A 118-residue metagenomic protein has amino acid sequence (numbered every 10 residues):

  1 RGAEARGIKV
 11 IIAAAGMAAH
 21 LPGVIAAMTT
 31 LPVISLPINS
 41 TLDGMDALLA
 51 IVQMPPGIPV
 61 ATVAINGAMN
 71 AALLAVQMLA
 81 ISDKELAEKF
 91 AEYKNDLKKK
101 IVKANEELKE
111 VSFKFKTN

Functional and structural regions predicted by a protein language model:
R1-P37: Glycine-rich phosphate-binding loop
A15-V24, D43-M45, A68-A72: Short glycine/serine/threonine-rich phosphate/pyrophosphate-binding segments that cradle anionic phosphate groups
M28-P56: Glycine/small-residue-rich loop that forms an oxyanion/phosphate-binding "nest" at active or ligand-binding sites
M45-N118: C-terminal binding/interaction regions
